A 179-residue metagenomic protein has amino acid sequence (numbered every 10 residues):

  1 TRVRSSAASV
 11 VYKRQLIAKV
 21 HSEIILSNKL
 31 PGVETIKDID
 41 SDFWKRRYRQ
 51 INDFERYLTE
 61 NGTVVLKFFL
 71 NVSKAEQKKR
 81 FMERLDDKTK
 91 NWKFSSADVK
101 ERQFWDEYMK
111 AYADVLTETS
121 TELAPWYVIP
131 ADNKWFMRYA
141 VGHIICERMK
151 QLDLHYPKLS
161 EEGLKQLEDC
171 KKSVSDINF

Functional and structural regions predicted by a protein language model:
T1-A8, Y12: Single conserved hydrophobic/aromatic residue that forms the stacking wall/gate of nucleotide- or nucleobase-binding
S9-V10, V65-F69, V128: A structural signal for short, well-ordered beta-strand segments and their strand-loop junctions that often border
V10, A18-K19: Acidic, glycine- and histidine-enriched catalytic cores of nucleic acid- and nucleotide-handling enzymes, centered on
V20-Y48, L58-K110, P157-L164: A glycine- and Lys/Arg-enriched "phosphate-lid" helix/loop adjacent to the NTP-binding pocket of small-molecule kinases
Y57-N61, E118-T121: Arginine/glycine-rich "motif VI" loop of SF2 helicases in the C-terminal RecA-like domain
Y108-A113, T117-F179: NTP-dependent small-molecule kinase module
